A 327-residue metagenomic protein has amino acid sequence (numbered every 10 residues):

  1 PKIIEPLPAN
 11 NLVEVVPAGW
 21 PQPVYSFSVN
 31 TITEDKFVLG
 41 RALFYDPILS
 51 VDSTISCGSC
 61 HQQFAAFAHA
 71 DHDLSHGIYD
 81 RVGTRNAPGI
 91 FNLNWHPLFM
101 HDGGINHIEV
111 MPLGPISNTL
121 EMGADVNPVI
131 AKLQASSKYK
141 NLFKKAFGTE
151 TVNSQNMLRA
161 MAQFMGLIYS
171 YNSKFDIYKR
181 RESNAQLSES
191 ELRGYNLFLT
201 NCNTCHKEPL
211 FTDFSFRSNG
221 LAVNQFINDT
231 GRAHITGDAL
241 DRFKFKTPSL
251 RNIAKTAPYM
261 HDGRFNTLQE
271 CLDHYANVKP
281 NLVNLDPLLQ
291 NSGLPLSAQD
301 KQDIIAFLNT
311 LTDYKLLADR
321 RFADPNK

Functional and structural regions predicted by a protein language model:
P1-K327: Periplasmic c-type cytochrome electron-transfer domains
